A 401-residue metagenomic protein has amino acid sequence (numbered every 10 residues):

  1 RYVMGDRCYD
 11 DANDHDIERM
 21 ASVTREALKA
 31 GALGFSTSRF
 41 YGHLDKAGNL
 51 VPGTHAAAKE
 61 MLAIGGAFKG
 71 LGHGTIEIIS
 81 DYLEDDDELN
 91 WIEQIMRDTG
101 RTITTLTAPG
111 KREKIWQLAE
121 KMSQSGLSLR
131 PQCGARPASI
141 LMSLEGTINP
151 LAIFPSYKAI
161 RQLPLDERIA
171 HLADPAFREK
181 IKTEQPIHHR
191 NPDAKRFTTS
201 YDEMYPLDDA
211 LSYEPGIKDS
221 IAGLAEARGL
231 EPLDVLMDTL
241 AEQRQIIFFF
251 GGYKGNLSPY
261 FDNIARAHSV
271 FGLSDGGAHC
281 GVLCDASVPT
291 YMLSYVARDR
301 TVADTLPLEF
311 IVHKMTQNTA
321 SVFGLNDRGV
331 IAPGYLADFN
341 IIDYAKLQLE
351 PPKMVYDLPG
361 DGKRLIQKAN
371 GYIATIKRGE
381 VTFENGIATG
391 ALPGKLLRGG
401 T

Functional and structural regions predicted by a protein language model:
R1-D14, M20-G66, I78-R300, D304-T305: Active-site neighborhoods of metal-dependent hydrolases
G31, Q132, G229, D275 (+5 more regions): Divalent metal-coordination and catalytic microenvironments
L233-L240, P307-T316, I331: Short, well-structured alpha-helical segments that form the helix of a local strand-helix-strand
I247-Y260, P307-F310, A320-M354: Acidic, glycine-enriched loop/beta-strand segments at the rims of small-molecule binding/catalytic pockets
D262-S269, S274-D275, A286-V288, I341-I387 (+1 more regions): C-terminal cap of metal-dependent C-N hydrolases
A297-S321: Gly/His-enriched, cation/cofactor- and phosphate-binding structural elements
G329, A374, L396: Ligand-binding pocket scaffold of soluble enzyme catalytic domains
